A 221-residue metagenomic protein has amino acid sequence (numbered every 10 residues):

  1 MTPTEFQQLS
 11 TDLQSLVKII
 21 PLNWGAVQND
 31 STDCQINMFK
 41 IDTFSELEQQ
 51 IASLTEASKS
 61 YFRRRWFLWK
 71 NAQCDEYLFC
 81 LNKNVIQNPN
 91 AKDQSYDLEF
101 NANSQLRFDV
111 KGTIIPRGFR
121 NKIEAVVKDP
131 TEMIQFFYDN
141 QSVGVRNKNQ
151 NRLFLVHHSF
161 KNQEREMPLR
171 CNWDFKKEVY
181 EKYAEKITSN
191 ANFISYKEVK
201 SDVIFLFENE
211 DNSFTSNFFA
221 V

Functional and structural regions predicted by a protein language model:
M1-Q94, G112-V221: Nucleic-acid endonuclease domains
N90, E99-K111: Active-site beta-strand-loop-beta-strand hairpin of nuclease catalytic cores that positions key catalytic residues
